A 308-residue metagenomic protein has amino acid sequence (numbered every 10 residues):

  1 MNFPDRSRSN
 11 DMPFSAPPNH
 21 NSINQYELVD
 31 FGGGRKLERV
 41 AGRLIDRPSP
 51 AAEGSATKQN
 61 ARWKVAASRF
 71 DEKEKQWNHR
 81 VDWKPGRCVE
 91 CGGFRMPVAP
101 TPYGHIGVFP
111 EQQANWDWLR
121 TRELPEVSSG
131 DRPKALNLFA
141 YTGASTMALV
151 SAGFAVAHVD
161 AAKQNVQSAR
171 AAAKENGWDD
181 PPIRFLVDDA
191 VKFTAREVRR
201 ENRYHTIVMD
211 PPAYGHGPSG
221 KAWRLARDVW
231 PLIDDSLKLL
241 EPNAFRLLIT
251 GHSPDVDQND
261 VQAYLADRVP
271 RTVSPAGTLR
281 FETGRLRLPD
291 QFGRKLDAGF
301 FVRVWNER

Functional and structural regions predicted by a protein language model:
I23-A41, I45-P110, D117: Non-catalytic substrate-recognition/targeting regions of SAM-dependent transferases
P110-D131: Conserved alpha-helix/loop element of class I SAM-dependent methyltransferases that forms part of the SAM/SAH-binding
G130-Y141: Conserved class I S-adenosyl-L-methionine
T142-F154: Conserved SAM-binding loop of SAM-dependent methyltransferases across substrates and taxa, primarily the Class I
A155-A161: Conserved SAM-binding motif I beta-strand of class I
A162-V208: S-adenosyl-L-methionine
A190-R271: S-adenosylmethionine
A244-R308: C-terminal catalytic and target-recognition region of SAM-dependent MTase-like enzymes, primarily methyltransferases
